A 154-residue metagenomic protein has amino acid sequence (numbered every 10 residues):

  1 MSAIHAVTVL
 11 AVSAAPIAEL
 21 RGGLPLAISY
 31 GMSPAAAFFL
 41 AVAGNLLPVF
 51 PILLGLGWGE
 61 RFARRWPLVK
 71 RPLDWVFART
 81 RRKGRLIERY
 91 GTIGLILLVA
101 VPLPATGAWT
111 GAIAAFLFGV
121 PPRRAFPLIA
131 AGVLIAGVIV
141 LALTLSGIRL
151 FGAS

Functional and structural regions predicted by a protein language model:
M1-A11, I28-V101, R123-R124, A130 (+1 more regions): Membrane-interfacial helix-loop-helix
A15-L26, F50-P51, P102-I113: Transmembrane helix boundary and interhelical junction motifs in multipass membrane proteins
A100-A105, L134-V138: Mid-bilayer segments of alpha-helical transmembrane spans in multi-pass integral membrane proteins that mediate
T110, V140-L143: Surface-exposed beta-strand edges and their flanking turn/coil or helix-capping segments
A115-I135: Interfacial loop-to-transmembrane junctions
